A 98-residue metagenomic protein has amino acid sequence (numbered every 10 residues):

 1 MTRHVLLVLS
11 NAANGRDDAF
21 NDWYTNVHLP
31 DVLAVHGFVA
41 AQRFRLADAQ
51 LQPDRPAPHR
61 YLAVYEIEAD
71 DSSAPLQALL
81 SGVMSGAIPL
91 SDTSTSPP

Functional and structural regions predicted by a protein language model:
M1-P98: Macromolecular interaction modules
